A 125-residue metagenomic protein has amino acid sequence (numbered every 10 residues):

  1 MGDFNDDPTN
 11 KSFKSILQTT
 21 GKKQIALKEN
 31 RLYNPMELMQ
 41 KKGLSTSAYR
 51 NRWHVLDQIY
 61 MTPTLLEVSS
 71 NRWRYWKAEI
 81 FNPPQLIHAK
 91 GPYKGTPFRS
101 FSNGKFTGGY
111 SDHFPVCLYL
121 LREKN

Functional and structural regions predicted by a protein language model:
M1-D3: Active-site flanking residues adjacent to catalytic metal/cofactor-binding acidic residues
N5-N125: Metal-dependent phosphoester-hydrolase catalytic domains
